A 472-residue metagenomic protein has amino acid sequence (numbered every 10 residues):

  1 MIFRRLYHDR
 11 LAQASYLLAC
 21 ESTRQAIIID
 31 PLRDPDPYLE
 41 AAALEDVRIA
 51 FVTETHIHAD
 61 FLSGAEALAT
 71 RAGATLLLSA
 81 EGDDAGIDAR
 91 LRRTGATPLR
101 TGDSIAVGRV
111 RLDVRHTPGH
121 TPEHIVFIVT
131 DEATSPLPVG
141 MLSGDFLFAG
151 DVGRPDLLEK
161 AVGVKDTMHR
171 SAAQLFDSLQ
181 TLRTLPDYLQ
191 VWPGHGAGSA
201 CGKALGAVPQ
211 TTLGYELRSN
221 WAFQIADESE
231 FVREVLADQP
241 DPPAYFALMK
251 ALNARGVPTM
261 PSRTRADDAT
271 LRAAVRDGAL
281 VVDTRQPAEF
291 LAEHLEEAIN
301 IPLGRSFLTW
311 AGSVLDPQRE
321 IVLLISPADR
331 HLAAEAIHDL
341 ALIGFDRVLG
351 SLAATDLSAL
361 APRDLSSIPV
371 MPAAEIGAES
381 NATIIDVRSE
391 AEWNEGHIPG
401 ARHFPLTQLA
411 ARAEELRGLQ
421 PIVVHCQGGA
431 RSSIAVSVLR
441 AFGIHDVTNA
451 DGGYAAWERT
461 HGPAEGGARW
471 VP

Functional and structural regions predicted by a protein language model:
I2-L6, S15-L17, S104-P136, G140-M141 (+1 more regions): Core dinuclear metal-dependent hydrolase active-site scaffold
L11-A12, T23-A26, R33-H116, T130 (+2 more regions): Active-site HxH/HxHxD metal-binding segment of metal-dependent hydrolases
L18, D30, H56, L68 (+8 more regions): Divalent metal-coordination and catalytic microenvironments
R24, R111, T121-Q239: Metallo-beta-lactamase
P31-L32, I57, E81-G82, H120-T121 (+7 more regions): Active-site metal-binding loops of divalent metal-dependent hydrolases
V52-F61, H116-H124, V191-S199, V424-Q427: Histidine-centered catalytic micro-motifs
A89-R90, R154-D156, M168, Y215-P258 (+3 more regions): Rhodanese-like catalytic fold shared by cysteine-dependent sulfurtransferases and DSP/PTP-type phosphatases
P193-G198, K203-A204, L248-K250, D283-Q286 (+1 more regions): Short, well-ordered beta-to-alpha junction loops that form the rim of enzyme active sites and present histidine/acidic
